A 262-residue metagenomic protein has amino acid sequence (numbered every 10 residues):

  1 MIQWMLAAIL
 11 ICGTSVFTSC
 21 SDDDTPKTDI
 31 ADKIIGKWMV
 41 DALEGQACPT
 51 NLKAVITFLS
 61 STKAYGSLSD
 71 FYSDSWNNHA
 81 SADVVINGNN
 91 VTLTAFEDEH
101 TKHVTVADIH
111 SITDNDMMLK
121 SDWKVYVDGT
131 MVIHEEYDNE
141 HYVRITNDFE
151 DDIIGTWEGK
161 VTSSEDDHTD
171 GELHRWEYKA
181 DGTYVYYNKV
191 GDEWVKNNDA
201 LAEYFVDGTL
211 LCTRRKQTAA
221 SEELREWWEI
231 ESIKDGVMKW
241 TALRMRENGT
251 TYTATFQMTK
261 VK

Functional and structural regions predicted by a protein language model:
M1-L6: Bacterial N-terminal signal peptides that target proteins for export
C12-W38, H134, N139-F149, F256-K262: Bacterial Sec-dependent N-terminal signal peptides
I30-P49, Y142, T146-T169, A202: Tryptophan-anchored aromatic micro-motifs
I34, W38, I56-F58, V84-I86 (+8 more regions): Fold-core signature of tandem repeat domains
Q46, K124-V127, S164, M245-N248: Short glycine/acidic-enriched loop and turn motifs that connect beta-strands
C48-D98, H168-T218: N-terminal glycine/threonine-rich, aromatic-flanked beta-hairpin/loop signature
A95-I112, R215-I233: Acidic, glycine-rich flexible loop segments
D128-H134, V237-Y252: Short, exposed beta-strand-loop hairpins at the edges of beta-sheets in extracellular/periplasmic proteins
